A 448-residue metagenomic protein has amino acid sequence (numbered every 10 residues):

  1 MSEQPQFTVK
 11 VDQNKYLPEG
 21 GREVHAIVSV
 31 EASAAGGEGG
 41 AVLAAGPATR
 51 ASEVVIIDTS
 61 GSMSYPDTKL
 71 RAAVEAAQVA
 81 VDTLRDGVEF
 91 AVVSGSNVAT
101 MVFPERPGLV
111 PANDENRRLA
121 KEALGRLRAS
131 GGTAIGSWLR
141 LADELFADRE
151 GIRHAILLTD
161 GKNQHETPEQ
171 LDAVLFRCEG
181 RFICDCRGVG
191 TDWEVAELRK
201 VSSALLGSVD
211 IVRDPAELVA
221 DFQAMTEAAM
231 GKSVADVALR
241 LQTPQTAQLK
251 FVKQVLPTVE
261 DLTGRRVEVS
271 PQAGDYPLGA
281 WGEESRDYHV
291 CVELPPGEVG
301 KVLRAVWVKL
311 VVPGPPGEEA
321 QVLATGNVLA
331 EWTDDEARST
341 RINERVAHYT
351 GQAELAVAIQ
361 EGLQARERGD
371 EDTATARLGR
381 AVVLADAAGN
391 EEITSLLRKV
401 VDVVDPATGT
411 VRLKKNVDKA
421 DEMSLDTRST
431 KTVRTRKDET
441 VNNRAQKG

Functional and structural regions predicted by a protein language model:
M1-E19, L239-K250: Low-complexity, acidic Ser/Thr/Pro/Gly-rich terminal tails and inter-domain linkers that flank the onset of structured
T8-K10, G20-D236, G297-E298: Exposed acidic/Ser/Thr-rich ligand/metal-binding surfaces
L17-G21, E283-E284: Solvent-exposed, conformationally flexible loop/turn segments
V28, I56, L239, V290 (+1 more regions): Residue-level signature of catalytic and energy-coupling elements of molecular machines, predominantly ATP/GTP-dependent
V102, G108-V110, D287, K301-W307 (+1 more regions): Local beta-strand/beta-hairpin segments that build beta-sheet-rich folds
P107, L205, D261-G264, Q321-N327: Beta-strand-dominated scaffold domains
E169, V174-I183, E194-P315: Acidic, polar loop-rich interaction surfaces within structured domains
L294-G448: Long, acidic serine/threonine- and proline-rich intrinsically disordered regions
